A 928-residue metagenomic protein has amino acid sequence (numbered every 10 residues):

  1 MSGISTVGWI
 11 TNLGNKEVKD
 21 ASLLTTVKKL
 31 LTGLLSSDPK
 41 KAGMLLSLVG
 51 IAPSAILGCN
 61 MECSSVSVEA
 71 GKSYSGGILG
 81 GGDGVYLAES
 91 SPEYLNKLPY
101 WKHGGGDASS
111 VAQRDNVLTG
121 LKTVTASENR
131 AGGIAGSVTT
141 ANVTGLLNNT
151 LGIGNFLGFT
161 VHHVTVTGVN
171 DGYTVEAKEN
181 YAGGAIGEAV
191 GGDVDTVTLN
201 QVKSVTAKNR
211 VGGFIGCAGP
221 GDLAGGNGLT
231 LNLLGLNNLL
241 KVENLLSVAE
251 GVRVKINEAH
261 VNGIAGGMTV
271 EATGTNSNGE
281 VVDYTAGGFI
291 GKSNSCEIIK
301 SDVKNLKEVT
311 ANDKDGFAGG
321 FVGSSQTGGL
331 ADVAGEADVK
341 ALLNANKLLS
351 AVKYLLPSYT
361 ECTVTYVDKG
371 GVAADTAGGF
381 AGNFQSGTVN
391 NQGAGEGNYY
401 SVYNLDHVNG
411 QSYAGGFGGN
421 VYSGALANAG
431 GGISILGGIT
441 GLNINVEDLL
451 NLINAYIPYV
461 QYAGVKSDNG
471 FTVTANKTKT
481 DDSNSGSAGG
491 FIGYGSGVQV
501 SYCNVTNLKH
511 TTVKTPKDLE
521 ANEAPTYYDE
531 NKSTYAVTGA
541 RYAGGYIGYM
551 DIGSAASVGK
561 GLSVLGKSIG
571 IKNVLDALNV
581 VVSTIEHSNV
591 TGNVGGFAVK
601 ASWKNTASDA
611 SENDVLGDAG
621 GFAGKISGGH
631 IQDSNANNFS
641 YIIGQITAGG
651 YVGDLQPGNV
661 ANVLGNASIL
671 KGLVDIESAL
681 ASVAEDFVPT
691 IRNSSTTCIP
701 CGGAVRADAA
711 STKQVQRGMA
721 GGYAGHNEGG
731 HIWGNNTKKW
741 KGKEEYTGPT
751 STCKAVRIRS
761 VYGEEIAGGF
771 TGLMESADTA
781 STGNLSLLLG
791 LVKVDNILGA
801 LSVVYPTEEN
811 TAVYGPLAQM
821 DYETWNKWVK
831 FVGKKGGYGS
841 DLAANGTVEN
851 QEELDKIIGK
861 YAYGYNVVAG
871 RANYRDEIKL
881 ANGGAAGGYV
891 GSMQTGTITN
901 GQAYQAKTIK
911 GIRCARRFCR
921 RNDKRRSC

Functional and structural regions predicted by a protein language model:
M1-C928: Surface-exposed loop/turn motifs in large extracellular/passenger domains
